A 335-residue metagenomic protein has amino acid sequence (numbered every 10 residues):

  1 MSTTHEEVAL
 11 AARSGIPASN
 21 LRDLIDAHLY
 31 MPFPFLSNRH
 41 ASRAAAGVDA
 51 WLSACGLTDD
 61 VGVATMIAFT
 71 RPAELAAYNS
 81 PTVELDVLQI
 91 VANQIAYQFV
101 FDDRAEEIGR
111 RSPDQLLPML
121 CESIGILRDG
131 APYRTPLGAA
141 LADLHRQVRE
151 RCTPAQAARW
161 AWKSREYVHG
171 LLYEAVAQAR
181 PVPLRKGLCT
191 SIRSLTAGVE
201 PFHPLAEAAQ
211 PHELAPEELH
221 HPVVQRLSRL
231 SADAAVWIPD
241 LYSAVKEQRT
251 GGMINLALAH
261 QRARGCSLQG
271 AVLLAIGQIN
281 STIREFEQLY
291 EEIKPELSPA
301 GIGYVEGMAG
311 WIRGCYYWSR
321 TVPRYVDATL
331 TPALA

Functional and structural regions predicted by a protein language model:
M1-A335: Alpha-helical, largely C-terminal catalytic domains that coordinate divalent metal ions via clustered Asp/Glu/His
